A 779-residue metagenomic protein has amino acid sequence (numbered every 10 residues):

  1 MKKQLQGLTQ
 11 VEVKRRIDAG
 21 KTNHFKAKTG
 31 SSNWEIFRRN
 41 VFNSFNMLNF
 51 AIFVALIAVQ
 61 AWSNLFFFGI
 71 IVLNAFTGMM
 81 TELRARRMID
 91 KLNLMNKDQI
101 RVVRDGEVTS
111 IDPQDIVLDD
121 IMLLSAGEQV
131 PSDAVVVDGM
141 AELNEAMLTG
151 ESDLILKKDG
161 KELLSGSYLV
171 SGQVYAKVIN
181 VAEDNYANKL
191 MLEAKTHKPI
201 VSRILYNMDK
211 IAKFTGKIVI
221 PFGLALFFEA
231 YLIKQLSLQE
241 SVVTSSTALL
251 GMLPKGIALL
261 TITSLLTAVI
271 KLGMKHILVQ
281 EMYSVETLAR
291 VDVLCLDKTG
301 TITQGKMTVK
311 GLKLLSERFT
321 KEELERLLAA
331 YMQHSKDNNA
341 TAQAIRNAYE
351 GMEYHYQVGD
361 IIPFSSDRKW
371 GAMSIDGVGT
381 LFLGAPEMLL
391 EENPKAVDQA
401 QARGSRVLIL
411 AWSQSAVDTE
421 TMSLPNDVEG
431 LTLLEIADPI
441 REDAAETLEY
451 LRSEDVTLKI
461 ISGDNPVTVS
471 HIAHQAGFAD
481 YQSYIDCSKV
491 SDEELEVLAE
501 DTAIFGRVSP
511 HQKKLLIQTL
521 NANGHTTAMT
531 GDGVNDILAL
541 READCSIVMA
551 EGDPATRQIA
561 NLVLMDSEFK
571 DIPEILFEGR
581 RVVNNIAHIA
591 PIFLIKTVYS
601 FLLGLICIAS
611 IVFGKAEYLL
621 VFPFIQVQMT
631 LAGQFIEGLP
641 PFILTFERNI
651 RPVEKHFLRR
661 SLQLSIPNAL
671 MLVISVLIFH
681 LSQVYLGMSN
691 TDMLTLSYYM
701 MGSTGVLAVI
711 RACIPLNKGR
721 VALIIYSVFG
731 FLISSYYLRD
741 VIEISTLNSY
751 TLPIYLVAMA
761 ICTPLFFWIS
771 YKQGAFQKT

Functional and structural regions predicted by a protein language model:
L5-G7, V13-K28, L73-F76, R84-R87 (+2 more regions): Actuator/coupling domain of P-type ATPases
N40-L48, H197, V201-I218, L249 (+5 more regions): Loop-to-transmembrane-helix entry motif
M47-G69, K217-P254, L266-T267, K271-H276 (+3 more regions): Helix-interface capping motifs at the ends of transmembrane segments in multi-pass membrane proteins
F53, K97-D209, V490-A499, A503: Cytosolic catalytic regions of P-type ion-transporting ATPases
V59, S63-K97, R104, I200-V293 (+2 more regions): Hydrophobic alpha-helical transmembrane segments
L226, D480-A528, A543, V548-R720 (+4 more regions): Membrane-embedded transport module
R290-E429, I436, E449-Y450, L458 (+6 more regions): Cytosolic catalytic regions of ATP/NTP-dependent phosphoryl-transfer enzymes
